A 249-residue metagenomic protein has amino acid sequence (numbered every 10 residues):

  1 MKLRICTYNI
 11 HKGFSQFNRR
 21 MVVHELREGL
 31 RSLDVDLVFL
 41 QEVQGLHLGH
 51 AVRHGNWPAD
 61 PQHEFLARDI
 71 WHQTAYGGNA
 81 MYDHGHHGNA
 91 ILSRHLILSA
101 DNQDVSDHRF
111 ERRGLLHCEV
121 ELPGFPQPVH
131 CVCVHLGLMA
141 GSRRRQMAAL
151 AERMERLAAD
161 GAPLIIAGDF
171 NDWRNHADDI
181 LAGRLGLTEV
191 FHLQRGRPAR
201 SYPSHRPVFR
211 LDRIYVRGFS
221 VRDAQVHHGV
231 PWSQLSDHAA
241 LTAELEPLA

Functional and structural regions predicted by a protein language model:
M1-L37, P58, E64, R68-D69 (+1 more regions): Active-site regions of metal-assisted phosphoester/phosphodiester hydrolases, unifying DNase/endonuclease modules
Q41-H54: Active-site neighborhood of divalent metal-dependent phosphoester/pyrophosphate hydrolases
